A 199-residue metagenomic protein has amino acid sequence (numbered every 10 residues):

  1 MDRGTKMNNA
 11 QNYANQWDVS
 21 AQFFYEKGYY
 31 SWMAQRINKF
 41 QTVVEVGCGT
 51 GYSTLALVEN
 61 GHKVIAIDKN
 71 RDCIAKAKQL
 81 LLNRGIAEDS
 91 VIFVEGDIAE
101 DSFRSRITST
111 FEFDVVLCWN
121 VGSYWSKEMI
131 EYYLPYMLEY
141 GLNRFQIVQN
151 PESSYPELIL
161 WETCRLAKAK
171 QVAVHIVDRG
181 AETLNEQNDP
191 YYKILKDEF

Functional and structural regions predicted by a protein language model:
A10-Y25: Class I SAM-dependent methyltransferase Rossmann-like catalytic core, especially the SAM/SAH-binding loop
Q22-F40: Conserved alpha-helix/loop element of class I SAM-dependent methyltransferases that forms part of the SAM/SAH-binding
F40-G49: Conserved class I S-adenosyl-L-methionine
T50-G61: Conserved SAM-binding loop of SAM-dependent methyltransferases across substrates and taxa, primarily the Class I
N70: Conserved SAM/SAH-binding beta-strand->alpha-helix loop
A77-K78: Conserved SAM-binding loop
L82-R106: S-adenosyl-L-methionine
S123-I159: Mobile active-site "lid"/loop adjacent to the S-adenosyl-L-methionine
